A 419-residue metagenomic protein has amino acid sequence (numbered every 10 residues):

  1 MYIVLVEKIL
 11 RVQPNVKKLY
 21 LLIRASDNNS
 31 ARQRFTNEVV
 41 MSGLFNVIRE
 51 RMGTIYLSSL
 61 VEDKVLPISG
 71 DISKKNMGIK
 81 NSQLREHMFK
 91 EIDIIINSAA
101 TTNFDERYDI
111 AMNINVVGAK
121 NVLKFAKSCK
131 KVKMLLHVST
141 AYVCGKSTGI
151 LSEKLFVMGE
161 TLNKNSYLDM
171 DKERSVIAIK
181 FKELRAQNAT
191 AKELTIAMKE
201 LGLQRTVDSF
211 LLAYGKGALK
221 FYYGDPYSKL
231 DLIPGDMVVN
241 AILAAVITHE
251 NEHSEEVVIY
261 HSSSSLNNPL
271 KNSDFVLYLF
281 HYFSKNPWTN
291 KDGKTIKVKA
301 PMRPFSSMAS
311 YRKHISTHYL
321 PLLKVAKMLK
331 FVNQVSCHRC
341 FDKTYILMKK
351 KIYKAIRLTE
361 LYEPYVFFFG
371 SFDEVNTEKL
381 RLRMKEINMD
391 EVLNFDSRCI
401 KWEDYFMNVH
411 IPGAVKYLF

Functional and structural regions predicted by a protein language model:
M1-N15: N-terminal Rossmann NAD(P)H-binding glycine-rich loop of SDR-like oxidoreductase domains
K18-I68: Glycine-rich phosphate-binding loop and adjoining beta1-alpha1-beta2 segment of Rossmann-like nucleotide-binding folds
V39-M41, T148-R185, T206-Y223, L270 (+1 more regions): A catalytic-pocket lid/entrance helix-loop region that shapes and gates access to the active site across common
L57-V117, S128-C129: NAD(P)H-binding glycine-rich loop region in Rossmannoid oxidoreductase-like domains and their noncatalytic homologs
I96-S98, D105-N113, V117-L203: Conserved Rossmann-fold NAD(P)-dependent oxidoreductase catalytic core, especially the SDR/UDP-sugar
E193-I196, E200-M237, A241-A245, E255 (+1 more regions): A conserved pocket-lining segment of Rossmann-fold NAD(P)-dependent short-chain dehydrogenase/reductase
A245-L361, K379-S397, W402, F406 (+1 more regions): Mid/C-terminal beta-alpha module of Rossmann-like enzyme folds, strongest in SDR-family dehydrogenases/epimerases
